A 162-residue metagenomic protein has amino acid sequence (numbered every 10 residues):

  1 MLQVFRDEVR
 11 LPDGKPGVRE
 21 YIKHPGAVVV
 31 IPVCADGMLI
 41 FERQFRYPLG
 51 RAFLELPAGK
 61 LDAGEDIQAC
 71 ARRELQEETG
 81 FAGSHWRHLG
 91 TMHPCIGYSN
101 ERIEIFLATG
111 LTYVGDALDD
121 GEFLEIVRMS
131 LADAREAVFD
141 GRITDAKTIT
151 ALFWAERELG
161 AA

Functional and structural regions predicted by a protein language model:
M1-V29, A35: Acidic, metal-coordinating catalytic segment for phosphate/diphosphate chemistry, firing primarily on the Nudix
V4-R6, V18, E42, L56 (+1 more regions): Hydrophobic residues on conserved beta-strands that form the core of alpha/beta folds
G17, G26-V29, C34, K60-A146: Unchanged
A27-R51, E55: A glycine-rich, hydrophobic loop/mini-helix early in the fold
M38-L39, T112-V114, A161: Short helix-loop capping/hinge motifs at secondary-structure junctions, enriched in acidic/polar residues
L152: C-terminal boundary of histidine-terminating zinc-finger modules
A155-A162: Short helix-capping/linker segments at secondary-structure and domain boundaries
